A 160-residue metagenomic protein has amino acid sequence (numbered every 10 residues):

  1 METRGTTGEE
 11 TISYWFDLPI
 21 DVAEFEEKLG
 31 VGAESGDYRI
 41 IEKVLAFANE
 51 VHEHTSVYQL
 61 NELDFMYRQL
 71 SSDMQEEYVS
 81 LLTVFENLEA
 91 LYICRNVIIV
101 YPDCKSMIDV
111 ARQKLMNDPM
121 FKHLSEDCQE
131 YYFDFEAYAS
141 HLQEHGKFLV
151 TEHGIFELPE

Functional and structural regions predicted by a protein language model:
M1-S35: N-terminal ordered "arm"
E2-G8, L45, E152-G154, P159-E160: Short, flexible beta-strand-to-coil junctions
T7, D73-E76, F148: Intrinsically disordered or highly flexible coil/loop and linker segments, enriched in small and charged/polar residues
A23-L88: Structured domain cores in non-transmembrane regions
E27, V31, F65-R68, S80 (+4 more regions): Charged/polar, solvent-exposed surface patches and flexible loops
Y78-V79, T83-P119, A137, P159: Extracytoplasmic/secretory-pathway segments with low complexity and glycosylation-like composition
R112-E160: Acidic, proline/glycine-rich low-complexity IDRs
